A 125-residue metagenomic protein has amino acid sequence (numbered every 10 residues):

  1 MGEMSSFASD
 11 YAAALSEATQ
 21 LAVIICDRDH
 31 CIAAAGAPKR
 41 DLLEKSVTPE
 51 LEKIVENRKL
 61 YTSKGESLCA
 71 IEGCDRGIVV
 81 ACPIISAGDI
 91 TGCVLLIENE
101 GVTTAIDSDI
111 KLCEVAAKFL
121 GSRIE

Functional and structural regions predicted by a protein language model:
M1-A18, V47-E52, C93, I97-E125: Juxtadomain coupling helices with adjacent low-complexity linkers
S9-C74: Structured interaction and signal-relay segments at domain junctions
H30, D89, G101-V102: Generic "edge-of-domain/loop-turn" microfeature
G73-I85: A short beta-strand signature within small-molecule sensing/ligand-binding domains used in signal transduction
I84-V94: Short hydrophobic/glycine-rich mini-motifs in sensory/regulatory modules that couple input to downstream signaling
